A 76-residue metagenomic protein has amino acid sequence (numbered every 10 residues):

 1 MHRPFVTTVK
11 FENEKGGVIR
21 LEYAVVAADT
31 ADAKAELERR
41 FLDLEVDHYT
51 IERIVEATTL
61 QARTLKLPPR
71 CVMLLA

Functional and structural regions predicted by a protein language model:
M1-H2, A27-A31: A short, structured loop/turn motif at beta-sheet edges
M1-R20: Short aromatic-glycine-(Arg/Gly/Cys) micro-motifs in beta-strand/loop hairpins
F5-F11, V25, I54-T64: Short beta-strand element of the conserved SAM-dependent methyltransferase core
K10, V26-A27, D47, M73: N-terminal non-cleavable signal-anchor helices
V18-D29: A short, exposed loop/beta-hairpin motif centered on an aromatic-Gly-Thr core
A33-L37: Short amphipathic, charge-patterned alpha-helical segments
R39-A76: Short, mixed-charge low-complexity intrinsically disordered segments
